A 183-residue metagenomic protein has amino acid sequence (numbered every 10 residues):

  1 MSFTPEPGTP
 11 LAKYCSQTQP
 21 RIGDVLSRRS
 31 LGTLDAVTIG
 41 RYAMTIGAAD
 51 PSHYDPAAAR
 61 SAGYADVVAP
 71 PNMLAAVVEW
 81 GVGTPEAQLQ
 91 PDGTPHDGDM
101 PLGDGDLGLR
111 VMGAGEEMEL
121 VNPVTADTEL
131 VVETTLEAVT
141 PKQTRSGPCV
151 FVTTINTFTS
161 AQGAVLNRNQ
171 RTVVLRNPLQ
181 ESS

Functional and structural regions predicted by a protein language model:
M1-S27, G113-S183: HotDog/MaoC-like acyl-thioester-processing domains
S2-G115, Q180-S183: Hot-dog-fold acyl-thioester-processing enzymes
